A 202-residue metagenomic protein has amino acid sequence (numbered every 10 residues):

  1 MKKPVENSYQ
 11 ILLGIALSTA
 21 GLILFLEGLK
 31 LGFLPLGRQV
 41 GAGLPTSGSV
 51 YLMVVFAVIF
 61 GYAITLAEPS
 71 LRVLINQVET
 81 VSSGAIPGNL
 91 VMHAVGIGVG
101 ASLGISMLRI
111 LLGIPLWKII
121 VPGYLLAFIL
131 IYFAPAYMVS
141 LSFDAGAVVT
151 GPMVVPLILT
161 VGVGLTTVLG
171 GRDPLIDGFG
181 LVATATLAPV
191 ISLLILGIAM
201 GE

Functional and structural regions predicted by a protein language model:
E6-L24: Loop-to-helix transition at the N-terminal end of transmembrane alpha-helices
F25-Q39, T65-V73, Y137: Transmembrane alpha-helix boundary signature
G32-M53: Active-site cofactor/substrate anionic-group-binding motifs, chiefly glycine- and Lys/Arg-rich phosphate-binding loops
L34, R38, L71-E79, I120-Y124 (+2 more regions): Re-entrant/interfacial helical elements at transmembrane boundaries that shape and gate the permeation pathway
V50-I131: Helix-loop-helix junctions within the multi-pass membrane cores of secondary transporters/permeases
P87-G96, A145-L157: Structural signature of hydrophobic alpha-helical transmembrane segments
L169-T184: Interfacial loop-to-transmembrane junctions
L193-E202: Juxtamembrane boundary at the C-terminal end of a transmembrane helix
